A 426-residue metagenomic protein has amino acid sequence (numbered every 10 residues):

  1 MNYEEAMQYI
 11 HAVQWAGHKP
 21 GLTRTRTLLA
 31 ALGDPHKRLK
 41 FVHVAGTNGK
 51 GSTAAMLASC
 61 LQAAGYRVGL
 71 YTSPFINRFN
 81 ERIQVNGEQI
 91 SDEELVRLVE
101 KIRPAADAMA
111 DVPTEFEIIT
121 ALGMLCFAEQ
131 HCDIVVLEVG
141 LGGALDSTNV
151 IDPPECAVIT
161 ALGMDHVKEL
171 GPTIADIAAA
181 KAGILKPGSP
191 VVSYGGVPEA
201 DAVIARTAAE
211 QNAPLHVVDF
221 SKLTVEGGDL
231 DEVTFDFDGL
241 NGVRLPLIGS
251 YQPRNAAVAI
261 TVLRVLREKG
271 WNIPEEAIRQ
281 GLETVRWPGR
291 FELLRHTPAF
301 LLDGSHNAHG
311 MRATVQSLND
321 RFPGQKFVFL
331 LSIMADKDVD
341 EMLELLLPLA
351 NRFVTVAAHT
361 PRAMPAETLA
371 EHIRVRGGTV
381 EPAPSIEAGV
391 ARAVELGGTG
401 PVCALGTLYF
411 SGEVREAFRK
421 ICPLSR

Functional and structural regions predicted by a protein language model:
M1-N48, S52-R67, I76-R78, P190-S193 (+2 more regions): N-terminal leader/targeting and accessory segments in enzymes
H18, L22, R26-K37, A63-D152 (+2 more regions): ATP-dependent carboxylate-amine ligase catalytic core
K37-R38, I134-L137, L145-V158, L162-G163 (+3 more regions): Nucleotide phosphate-binding/pyrophosphate-handling subdomain across enzymes that bind or process nucleotide phosphates
A110, I118, H131-I134, E138 (+3 more regions): Acidic, Mg2+-coordinating active-site environments of NTP-dependent enzymes
F127-D133, K269, D320-Q325, A393-P401: Glycine-rich phosphate-binding loop signature in dinucleotide/nucleotide-binding domains
G183-V191, R321-F327, L349-V354, G398: Short, surface-exposed connector motifs at secondary-structure boundaries
Y194-H216, L230-T234, A299-L302, A308 (+1 more regions): C-terminal helical cap/extension that packs against the catalytic core of soluble nucleotide-cofactor enzymes
T407: Active-site-proximal loop/hinge segments that shape catalytic or ion-binding/gating pockets
